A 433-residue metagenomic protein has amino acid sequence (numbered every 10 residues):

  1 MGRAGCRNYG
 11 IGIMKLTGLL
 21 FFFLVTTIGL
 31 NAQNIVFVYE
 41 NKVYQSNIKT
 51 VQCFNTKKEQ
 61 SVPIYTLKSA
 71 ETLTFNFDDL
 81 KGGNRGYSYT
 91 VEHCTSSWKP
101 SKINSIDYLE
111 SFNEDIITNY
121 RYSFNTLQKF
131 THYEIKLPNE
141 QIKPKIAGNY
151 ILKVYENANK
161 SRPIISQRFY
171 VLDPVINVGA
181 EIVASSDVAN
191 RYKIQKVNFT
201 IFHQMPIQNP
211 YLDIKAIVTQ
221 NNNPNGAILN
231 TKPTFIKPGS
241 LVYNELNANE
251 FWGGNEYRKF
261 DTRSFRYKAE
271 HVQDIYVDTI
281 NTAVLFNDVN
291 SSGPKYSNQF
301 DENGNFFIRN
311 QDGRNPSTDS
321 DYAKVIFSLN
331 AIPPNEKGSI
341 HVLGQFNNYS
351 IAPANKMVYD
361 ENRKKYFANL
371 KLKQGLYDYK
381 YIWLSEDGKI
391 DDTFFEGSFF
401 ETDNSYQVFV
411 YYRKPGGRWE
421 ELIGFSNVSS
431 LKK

Functional and structural regions predicted by a protein language model:
M1-I35: Bacterial Sec-dependent N-terminal signal peptides
Q33-T66, D173-V188, D301-R314: Short, compositionally biased P/S/T/A/G/V-rich stretches that sit at domain boundaries
V36-V38, V171-Y192, F399-I423: Low-complexity, Pro/Ser/Thr- and charge-rich linker/hinge segments at domain boundaries
Y44-H93, A189-I201, R314-F327: Contiguous beta-strand segments within globular domains
S96-W98, I142, E156-R162, N223 (+2 more regions): Short acidic/polar inter-strand loop motif in beta-rich domains
E110-Y133, N225-P233, I326-Q374, E386-R413: Aromatic-rich carbohydrate-binding modules that target alpha-glucans
K129-I142, A147-N157: Ligand-binding face of N-terminal immunoglobulin V-set domains in extracellular IgSF glycoproteins
V284-E336, L422-K433: Basic K/R-rich, polyanion-interacting modules in nucleoproteins and related proteins
